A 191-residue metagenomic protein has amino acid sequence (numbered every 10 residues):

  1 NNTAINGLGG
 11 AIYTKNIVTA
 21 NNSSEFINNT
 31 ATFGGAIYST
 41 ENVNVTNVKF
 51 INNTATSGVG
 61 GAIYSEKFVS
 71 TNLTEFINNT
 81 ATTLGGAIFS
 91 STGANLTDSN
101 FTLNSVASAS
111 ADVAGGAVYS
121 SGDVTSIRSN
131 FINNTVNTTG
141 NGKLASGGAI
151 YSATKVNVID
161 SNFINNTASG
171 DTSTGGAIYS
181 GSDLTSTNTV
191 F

Functional and structural regions predicted by a protein language model:
N1-A11, S24-A36, V48-A62, T74-A87 (+4 more regions): Glycine-centered low-complexity coil/loop motifs and glycine-rich tracts, especially the flexible linkers
T14, A20, Y38-S39, V45 (+10 more regions): Extracellular beta-strand solenoids
